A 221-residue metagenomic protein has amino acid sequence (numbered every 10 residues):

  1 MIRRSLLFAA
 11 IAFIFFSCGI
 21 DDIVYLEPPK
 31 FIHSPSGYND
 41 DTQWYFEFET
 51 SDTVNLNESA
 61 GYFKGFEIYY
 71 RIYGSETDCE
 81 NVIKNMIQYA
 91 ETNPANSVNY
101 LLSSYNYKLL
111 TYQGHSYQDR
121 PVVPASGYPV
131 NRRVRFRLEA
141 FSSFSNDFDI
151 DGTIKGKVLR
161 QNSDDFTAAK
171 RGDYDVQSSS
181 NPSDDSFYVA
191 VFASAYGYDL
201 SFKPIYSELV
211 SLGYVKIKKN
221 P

Functional and structural regions predicted by a protein language model:
M1-L6: Bacterial N-terminal signal peptides that target proteins for export
I11: Soluble catalytic regions of membrane-associated enzymes that act on cell-envelope and secretory-pathway components
I14-S17: C-terminal motif of bacterial Sec signal peptides marking the signal peptidase cleavage site
G19-Y62, S201-P221: Pro/Thr/Ser/Gly-rich low-complexity, intrinsically disordered linker/stalk tracts
F46-F48, I68, V191: Hydrophobic beta-strand residues in large extracellular and virion-surface proteins
T50-D151: Solvent-exposed loop/turn segments flanking beta-strands in beta-repeat/beta-sandwich domains
G65, N106-S116, T167-V215: Beta-strand-rich modules
K155-D173: His/Cys-centered metal/cofactor-coordination and adjacent catalytic loops
